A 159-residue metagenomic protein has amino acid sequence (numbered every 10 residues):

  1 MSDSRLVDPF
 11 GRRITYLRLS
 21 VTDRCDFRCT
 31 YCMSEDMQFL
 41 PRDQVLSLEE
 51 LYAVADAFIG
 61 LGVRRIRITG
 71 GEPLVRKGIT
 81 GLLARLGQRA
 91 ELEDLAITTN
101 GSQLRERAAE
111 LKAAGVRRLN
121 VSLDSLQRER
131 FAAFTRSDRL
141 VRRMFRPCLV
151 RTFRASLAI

Functional and structural regions predicted by a protein language model:
S2-L95: Conserved alpha-helical substructure of the radical SAM core
P9, A114, L126-E129, T152 (+1 more regions): Low-complexity, intrinsically disordered/propeptide-like segments
F39-A53, P73-R118, L123-A133, S137-R142: Canonical radical SAM enzyme core domain
V54, R146-P147: Aromatic/hydrophobic pocket-lining residues that form π-stacking "cages" and hydrophobic walls in ligand
F58, L86, L111, V150-R151: Generic structural signal for hydrophobic
G62, A90, G115, R154-A155: Glycine-centered loop/turn motif at secondary-structure junctions
I66, L95, L119, A158-I159: Hydrophobic/aromatic residues located in beta-strands of well-ordered beta-sheets within soluble catalytic
R136, P147-I159: Conserved strand-turn element in the central/C-terminal portion of the radical SAM core barrel that lines
